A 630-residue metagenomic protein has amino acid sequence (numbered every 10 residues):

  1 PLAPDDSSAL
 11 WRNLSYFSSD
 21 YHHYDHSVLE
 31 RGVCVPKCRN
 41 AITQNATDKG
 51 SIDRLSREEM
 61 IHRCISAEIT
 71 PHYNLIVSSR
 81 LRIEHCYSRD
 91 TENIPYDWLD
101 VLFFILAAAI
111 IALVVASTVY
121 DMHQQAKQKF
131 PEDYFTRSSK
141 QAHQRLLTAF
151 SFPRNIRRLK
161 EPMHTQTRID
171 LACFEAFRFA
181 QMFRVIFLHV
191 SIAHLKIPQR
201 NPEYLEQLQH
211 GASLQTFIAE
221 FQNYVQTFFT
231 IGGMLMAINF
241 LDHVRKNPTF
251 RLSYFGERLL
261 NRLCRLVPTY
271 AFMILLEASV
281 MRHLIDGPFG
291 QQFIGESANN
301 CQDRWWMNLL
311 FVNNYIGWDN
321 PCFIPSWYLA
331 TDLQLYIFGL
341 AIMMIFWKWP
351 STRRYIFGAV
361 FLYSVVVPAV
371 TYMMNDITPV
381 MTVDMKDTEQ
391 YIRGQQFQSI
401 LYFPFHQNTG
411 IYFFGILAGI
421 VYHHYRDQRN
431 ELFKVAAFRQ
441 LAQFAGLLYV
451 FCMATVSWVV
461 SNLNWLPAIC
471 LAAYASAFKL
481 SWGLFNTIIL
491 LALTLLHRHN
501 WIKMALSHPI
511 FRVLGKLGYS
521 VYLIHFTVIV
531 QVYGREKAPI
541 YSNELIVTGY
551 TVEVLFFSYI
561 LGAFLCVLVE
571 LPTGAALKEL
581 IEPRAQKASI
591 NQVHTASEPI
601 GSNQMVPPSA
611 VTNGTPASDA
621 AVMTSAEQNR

Functional and structural regions predicted by a protein language model:
P1-A176, A180-Q181, L188-V225, F229 (+13 more regions): Exoplasmic/lumenal regions adjacent to the first transmembrane segment of eukaryotic integral membrane proteins across
N45-K49, I197-Q199, L241-H243, F323-I324 (+4 more regions): Short coil/turn segments at secondary-structure boundaries
L102, L106, F177, L214-T227 (+6 more regions): Physicochemical signature of membrane-embedded alpha-helices that form the seven-helix bundle of GPCRs, emphasizing
A109, P404-V421, F438-L571, S589-S602: Alpha-helical transmembrane segments of multi-pass integral membrane proteins
A112-V115, V119, F183, A271 (+12 more regions): Generic alpha-helical transmembrane segments of integral inner-membrane proteins, especially permease/transport modules
A116-F179, I238-P268, Q334-L362, L417-L448 (+2 more regions): Helix-loop boundary elements of multi-pass alpha-helical membrane proteins
I169-L208, F217-A237, R265-L284, M307-N313 (+6 more regions): Kinked, hydrophobic transmembrane alpha-helices enriched for aromatic residues and small/kink-inducing positions
D303-F323, W327-A330, F338-G483, I546 (+1 more regions): Aromatic-enriched alpha-helical transmembrane segments of multi-pass intramembrane proteins
